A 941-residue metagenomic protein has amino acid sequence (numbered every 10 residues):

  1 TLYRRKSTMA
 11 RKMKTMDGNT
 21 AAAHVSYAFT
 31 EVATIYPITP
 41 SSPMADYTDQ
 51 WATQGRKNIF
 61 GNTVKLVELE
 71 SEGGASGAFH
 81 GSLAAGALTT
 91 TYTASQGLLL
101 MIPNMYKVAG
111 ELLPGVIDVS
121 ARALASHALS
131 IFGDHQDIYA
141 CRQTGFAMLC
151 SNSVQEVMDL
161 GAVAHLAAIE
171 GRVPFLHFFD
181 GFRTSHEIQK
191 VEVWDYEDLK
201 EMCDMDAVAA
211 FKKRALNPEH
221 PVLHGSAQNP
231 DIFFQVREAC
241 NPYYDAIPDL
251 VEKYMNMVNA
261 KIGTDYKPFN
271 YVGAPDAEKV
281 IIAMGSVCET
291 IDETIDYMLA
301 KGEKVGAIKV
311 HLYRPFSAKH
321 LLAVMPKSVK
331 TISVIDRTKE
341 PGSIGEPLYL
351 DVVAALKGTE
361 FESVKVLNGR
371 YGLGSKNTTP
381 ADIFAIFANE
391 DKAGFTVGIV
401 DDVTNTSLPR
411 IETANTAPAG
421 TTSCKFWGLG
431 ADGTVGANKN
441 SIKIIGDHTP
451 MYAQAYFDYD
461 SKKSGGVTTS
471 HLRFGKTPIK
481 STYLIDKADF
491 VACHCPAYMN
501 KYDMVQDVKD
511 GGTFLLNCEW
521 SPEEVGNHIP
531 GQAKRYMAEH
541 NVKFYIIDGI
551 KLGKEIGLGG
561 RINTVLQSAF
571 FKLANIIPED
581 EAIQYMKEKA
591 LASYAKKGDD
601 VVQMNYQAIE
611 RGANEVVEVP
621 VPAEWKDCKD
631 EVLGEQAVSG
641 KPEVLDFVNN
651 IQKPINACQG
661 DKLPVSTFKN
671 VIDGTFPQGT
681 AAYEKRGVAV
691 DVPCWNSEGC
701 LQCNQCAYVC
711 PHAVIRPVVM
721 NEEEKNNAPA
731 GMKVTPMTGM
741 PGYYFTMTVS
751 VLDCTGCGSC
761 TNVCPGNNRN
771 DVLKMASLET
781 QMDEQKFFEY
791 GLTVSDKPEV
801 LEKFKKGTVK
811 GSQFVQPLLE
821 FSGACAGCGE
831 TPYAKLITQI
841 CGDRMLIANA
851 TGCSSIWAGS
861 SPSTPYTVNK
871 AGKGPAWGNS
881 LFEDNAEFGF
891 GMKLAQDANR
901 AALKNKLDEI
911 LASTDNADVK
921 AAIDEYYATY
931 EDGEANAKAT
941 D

Functional and structural regions predicted by a protein language model:
K12-G18, P315-F316, T331, I335-E346 (+3 more regions): Active-site cofactor/cluster-binding pocket
V32-E68, K261, P275-D276, V280-H311 (+3 more regions): Anionic-ligand anchoring segments at beta-strand to alpha-helix junctions in alpha/beta enzyme folds, i.e., glycine
V32-I35, V64-V67, S82-L100, P114-V119 (+6 more regions): A short, small-residue-rich loop immediately preceding and capping a beta-strand
F60-V64, F175-N270, E631: Conformationally flexible catalytic loops at phosphate/diphosphate-handling active centers
I131-G181, M205, G358-G372, E539-I546 (+7 more regions): Conserved thiamine diphosphate
M148-A210, K365, S375-I411, M604-K626: Structural signature of the thiamine diphosphate
E252-V400, H471-R473, L484, A488-F490 (+3 more regions): Thiamine diphosphate
A582-I583, A595-C754, T761-L846, A850-T940: Ferredoxin-type iron-sulfur electron-transfer modules and their immediate structural context
